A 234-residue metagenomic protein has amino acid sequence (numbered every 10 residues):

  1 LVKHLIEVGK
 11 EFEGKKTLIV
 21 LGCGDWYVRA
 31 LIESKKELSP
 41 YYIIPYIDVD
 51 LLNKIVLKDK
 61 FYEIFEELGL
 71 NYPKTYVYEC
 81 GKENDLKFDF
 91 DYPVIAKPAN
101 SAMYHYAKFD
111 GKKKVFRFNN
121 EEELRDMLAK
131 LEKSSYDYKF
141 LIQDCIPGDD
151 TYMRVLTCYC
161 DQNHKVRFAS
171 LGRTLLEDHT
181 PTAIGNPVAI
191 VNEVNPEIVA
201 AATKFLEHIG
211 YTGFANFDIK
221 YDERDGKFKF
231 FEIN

Functional and structural regions predicted by a protein language model:
L1-V8: Glycine-rich, highly charged phosphate/nucleotide-binding loops
G9-E11, K54-F140, Q162-N163, P196 (+1 more regions): Active-site nucleotide/adenylate-binding loops and adjacent lid/helix of ATP-dependent enzymes
E13-V56, N71-K74: A short, GP-enriched loop/loop-strand-helix hinge that lies immediately N-terminal to, or at the N-terminal rim
Y27-L31, E83-N84, T151: Short, well-ordered alpha-helical microsegments
P73, R154-L156, F217: Change "...and in nucleic-acid phosphodiester-cleaving endonucleases..." to "...and in nucleic-acid processing enzymes
F118-T180, E193-A200, Y221, K227-K229: Phosphate-binding site of ATP-dependent enzymes
T180-F217: Oxyanion-binding "anion nests"
L206-N234: Conserved metal-phosphate-binding beta-hairpin within the catalytic cores of diverse ATP-dependent phosphoryl-transfer
